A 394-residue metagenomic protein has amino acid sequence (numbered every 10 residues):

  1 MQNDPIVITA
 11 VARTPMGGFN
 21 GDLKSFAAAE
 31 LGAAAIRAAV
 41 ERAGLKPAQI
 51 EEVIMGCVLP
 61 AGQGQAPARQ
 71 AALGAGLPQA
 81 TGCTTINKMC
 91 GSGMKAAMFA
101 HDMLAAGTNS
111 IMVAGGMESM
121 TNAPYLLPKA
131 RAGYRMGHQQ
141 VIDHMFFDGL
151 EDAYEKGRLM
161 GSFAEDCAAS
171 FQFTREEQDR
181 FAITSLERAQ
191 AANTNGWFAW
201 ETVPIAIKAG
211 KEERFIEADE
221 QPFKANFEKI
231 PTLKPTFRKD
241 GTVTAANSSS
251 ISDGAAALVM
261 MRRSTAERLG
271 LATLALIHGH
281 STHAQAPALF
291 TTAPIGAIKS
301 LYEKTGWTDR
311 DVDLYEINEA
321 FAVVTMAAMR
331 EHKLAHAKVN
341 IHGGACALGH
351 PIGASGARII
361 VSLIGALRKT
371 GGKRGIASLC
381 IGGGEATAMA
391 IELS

Functional and structural regions predicted by a protein language model:
M1-Q63, P67-A75, Q79-G82, D166-R175 (+5 more regions): Conserved active-site "lid/cap" helical segment
V7, A12-T14, K24-A34, R42 (+4 more regions): N-terminal extracellular/periplasmic Venus flytrap/periplasmic-binding protein-like
A61-P67, E213-R214, E220, P287-P294 (+3 more regions): Short glycine/threonine-rich loop-to-helix capping motif typified by GTGT followed within a few residues by an Asp-Pro
C83-S92, N247-I251, F290, E316-N318 (+3 more regions): Active-site nucleophile and cofactor-binding loops and adjacent substrate-binding regions of central metabolic enzymes
I86-E118, A168-W197, A257-S264, M329-R330 (+2 more regions): Active-site-proximal alpha-helical scaffold in enzymes
I111-C167: Flexible glycine-/small-residue-enriched beta->alpha junction loops that bind anionic phosphate/pyrophosphate groups
M261-D311, M329: Glycine- and Gly-Pro-enriched alpha-helical subdomains that act as flexible, kink-prone "lid/hinge" or packing modules
